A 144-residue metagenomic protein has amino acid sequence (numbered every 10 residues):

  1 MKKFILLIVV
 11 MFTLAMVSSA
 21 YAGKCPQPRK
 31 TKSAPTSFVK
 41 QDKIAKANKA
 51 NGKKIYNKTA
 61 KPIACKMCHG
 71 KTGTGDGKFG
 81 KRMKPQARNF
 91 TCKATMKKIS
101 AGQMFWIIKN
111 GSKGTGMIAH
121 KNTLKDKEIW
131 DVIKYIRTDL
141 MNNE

Functional and structural regions predicted by a protein language model:
M1-A22: N-terminal export/membrane-targeting signals
Y21-Q27, M83, R88-N89, I107-I136: Axial heme c-ligation environment in periplasmic c-type cytochrome domains
Q27-A60: Electrostatic cytochrome c docking/interface patches
A50-K66, K81, K98-G102, D126: Sequence context surrounding c-type heme c attachment/ligation sites in exported
K61-T72, V132, I136: The canonical Cys-X-X-Cys-His
I63-M67, A119-K121, N143-E144: Surface-exposed patches in mature extracellular/periplasmic domains of secreted proteins
G70-Q103: Gly/Gly-Pro-rich "capping" loops immediately C-terminal to redox-active cysteine motifs in periplasmic/lumenal
T74-G75, T138-E144: Inter-heme linker and motif-flanking segments adjacent to c-type heme-binding CXXCH motifs in c-type cytochromes
